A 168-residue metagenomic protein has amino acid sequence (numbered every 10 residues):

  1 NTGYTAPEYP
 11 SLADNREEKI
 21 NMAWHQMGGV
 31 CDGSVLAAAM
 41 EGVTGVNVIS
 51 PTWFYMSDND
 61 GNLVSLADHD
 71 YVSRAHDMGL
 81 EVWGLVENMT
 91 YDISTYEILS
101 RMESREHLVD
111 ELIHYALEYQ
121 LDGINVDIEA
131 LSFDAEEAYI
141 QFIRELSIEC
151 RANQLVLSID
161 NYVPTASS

Functional and structural regions predicted by a protein language model:
N1-A23, G33-G42: Non-catalytic propeptide/linker segments at domain boundaries
N15-V30, Y55-S168: Chitinase-like catalytic core of GlcNAc-active glycosidases
A37-V43, I113, S168: Mature extracellular/periplasmic domains of secretome proteins
M40-V46, E118-L121: Alpha-helix termination/capping residues and helix-transition junctions
